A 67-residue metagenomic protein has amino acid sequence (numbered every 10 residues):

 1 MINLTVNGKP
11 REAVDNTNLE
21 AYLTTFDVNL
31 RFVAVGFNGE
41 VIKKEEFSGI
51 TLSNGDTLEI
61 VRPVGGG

Functional and structural regions predicted by a protein language model:
M1-G66: Ubiquitin-like/PB1-type beta-grasp interaction modules and other compact soluble beta-rich domains
